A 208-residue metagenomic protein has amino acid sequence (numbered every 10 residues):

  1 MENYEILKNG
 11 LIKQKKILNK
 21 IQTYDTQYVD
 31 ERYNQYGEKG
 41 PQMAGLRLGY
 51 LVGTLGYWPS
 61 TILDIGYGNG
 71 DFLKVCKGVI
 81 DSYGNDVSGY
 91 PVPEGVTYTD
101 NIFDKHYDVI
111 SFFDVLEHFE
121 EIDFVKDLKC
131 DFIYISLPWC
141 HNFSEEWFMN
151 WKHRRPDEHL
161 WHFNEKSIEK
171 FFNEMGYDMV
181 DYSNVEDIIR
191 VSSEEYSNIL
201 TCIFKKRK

Functional and structural regions predicted by a protein language model:
M1-V109, F113, I122-L128, E146-W151 (+3 more regions): Conserved N-terminal segment of class I S-adenosyl-L-methionine
F113-L116, S136: Residues lining the SAM
F119: Catalytic P-loop NTPase motifs of RecA-like helicase/translocase cores
C130-N142: Conserved beta-strand signature within the Rossmann-like core of class I S-adenosyl-L-methionine
H162: Short aromatic/basic micro-patch
E169: Catalytic cores and adjacent flexible loops of soluble metabolic enzymes that perform enolate/carbanion chemistry on
